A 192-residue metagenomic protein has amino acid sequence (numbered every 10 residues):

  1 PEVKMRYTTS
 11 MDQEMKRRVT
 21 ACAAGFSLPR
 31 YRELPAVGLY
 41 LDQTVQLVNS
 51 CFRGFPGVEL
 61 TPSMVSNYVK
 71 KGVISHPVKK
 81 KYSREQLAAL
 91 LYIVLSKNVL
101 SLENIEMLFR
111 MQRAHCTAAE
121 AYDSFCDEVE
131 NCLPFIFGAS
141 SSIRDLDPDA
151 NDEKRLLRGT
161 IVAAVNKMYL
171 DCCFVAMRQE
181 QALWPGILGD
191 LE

Functional and structural regions predicted by a protein language model:
V3-R113: Basic helix-turn-helix/winged-helix DNA-binding cores and closely related short helical interaction motifs
M111, H115-E192: Intrinsically disordered, low-complexity, charge-dense segments enriched in Lys/Arg and Glu/Asp interspersed
